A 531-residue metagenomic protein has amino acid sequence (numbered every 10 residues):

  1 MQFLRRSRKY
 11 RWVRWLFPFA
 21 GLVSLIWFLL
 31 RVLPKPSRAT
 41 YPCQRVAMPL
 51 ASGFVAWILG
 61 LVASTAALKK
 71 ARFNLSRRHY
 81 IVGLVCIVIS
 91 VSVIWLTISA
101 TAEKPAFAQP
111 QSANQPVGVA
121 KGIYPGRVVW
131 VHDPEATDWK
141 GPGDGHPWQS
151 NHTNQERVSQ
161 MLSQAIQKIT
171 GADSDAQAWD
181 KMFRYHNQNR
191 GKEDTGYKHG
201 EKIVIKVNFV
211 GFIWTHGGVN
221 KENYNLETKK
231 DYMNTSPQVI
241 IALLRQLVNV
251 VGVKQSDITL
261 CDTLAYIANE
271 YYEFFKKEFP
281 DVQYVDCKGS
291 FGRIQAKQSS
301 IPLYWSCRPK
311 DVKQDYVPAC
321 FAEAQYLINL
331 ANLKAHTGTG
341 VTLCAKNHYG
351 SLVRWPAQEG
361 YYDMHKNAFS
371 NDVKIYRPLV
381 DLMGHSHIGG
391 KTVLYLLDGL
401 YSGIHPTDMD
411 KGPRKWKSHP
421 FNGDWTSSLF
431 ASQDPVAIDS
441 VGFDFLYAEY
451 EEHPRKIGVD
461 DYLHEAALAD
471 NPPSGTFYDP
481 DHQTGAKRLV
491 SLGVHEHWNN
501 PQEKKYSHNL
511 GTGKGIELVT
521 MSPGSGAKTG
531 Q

Functional and structural regions predicted by a protein language model:
M1-K9: Cytosolic juxtamembrane amphipathic/interface segments immediately preceding and feeding into a transmembrane helix
R14-L25: Alpha-helical transmembrane segments
S24-T65: Membrane-embedded alpha-helical segments of integral membrane proteins
F54-V85: Cytosolic-side transmembrane helix boundary signature
G83-I94: Hydrophobic membrane-insertion alpha-helices, especially the h-region of bacterial N-terminal signal peptides
V93-A108: Hydrophobic alpha-helical transmembrane segments in integral membrane proteins
K104-K202, V210-Q531: Extended, low-polarity segments enriched in aliphatic/aromatic residues
